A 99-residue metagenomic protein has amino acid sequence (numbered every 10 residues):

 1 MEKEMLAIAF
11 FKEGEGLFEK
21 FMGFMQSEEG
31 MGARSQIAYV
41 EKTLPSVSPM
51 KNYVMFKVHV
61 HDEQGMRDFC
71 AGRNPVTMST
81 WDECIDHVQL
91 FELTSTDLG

Functional and structural regions predicted by a protein language model:
M1-V76, H87-G99: Short S/T/G/P-rich N-terminal loop/turn motif that feeds into the first structured element of a domain
V76-D82: Short arginine-rich
